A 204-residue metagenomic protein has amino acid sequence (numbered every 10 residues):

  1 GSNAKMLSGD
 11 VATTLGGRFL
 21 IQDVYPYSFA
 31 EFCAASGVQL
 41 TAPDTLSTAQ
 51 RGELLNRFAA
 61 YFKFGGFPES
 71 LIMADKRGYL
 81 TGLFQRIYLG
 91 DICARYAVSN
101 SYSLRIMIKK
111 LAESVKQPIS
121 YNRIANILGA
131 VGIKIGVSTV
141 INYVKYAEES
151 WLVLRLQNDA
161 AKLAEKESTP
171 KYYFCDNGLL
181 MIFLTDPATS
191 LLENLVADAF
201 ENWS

Functional and structural regions predicted by a protein language model:
G1, E31-A34, D176, E193: Acidic active-site catalytic centers that drive phospho-/nucleotidyl reactions and related ester hydrolyses
G1-S2, L7, A197-A199: Short gly/ser-rich loop at a beta-strand->alpha-helix junction or flexible surface loop bordering the NTP-binding
S2, P26-F29, N158-A160, N177: Residues that form or immediately flank small-molecule/cofactor binding pockets and catalytic motifs
A4, S8-P118: Interdomain motor-coupling "hinge/lid" segment immediately C-terminal to the ATP-binding subdomain of NTP-driven enzymes
L71-S204: Accessory nucleic acid-recognition modules appended to NTPase machines
